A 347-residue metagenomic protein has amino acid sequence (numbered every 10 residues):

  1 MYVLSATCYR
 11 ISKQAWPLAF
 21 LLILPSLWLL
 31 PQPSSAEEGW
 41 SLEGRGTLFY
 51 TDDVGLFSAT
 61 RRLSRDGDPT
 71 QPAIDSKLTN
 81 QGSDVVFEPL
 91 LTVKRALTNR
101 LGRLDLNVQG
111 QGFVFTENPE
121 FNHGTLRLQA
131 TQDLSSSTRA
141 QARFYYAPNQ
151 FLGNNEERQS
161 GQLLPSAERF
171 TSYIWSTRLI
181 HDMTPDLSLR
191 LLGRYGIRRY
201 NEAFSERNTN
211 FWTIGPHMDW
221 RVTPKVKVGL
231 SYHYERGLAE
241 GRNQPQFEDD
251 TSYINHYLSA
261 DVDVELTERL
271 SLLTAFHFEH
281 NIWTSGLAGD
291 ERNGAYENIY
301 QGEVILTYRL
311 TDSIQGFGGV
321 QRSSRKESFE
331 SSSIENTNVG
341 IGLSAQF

Functional and structural regions predicted by a protein language model:
A36-R103: Outer-membrane beta-barrel initiation region
G46-D52, R95-N99, G110-T116, F144-L152 (+5 more regions): Transmembrane beta-strands of outer-membrane beta-barrel pores
L48, V93-L97, A130-Q132, T177-H181 (+7 more regions): Residue-level signature of outer-membrane beta-barrel architecture
T79-V85, E117-G124, L164-T171, F204-F211 (+3 more regions): Replace "Gram-negative outer membrane beta-barrel proteins" with "bacterial and organellar outer membrane beta-barrel
V85-L91, G124-L128, T171-T177, W212-P216 (+3 more regions): Hydrophobic, lipid-facing positions within transmembrane beta-strands of outer-membrane proteins
N99-D105, S136-A142, P185-L191, P224-L230 (+3 more regions): Repeated loop/turn-to-beta-strand initiation elements of outer-membrane beta-barrel proteins
R178-R199, R207-T284: Detector for outer-membrane/organellar transmembrane beta-barrel domains, recognizing the amphipathic beta-strand
S231, N293-F347: Predominantly the C-terminal beta-signal and adjacent terminal strand-loop region of outer-membrane beta-barrel
